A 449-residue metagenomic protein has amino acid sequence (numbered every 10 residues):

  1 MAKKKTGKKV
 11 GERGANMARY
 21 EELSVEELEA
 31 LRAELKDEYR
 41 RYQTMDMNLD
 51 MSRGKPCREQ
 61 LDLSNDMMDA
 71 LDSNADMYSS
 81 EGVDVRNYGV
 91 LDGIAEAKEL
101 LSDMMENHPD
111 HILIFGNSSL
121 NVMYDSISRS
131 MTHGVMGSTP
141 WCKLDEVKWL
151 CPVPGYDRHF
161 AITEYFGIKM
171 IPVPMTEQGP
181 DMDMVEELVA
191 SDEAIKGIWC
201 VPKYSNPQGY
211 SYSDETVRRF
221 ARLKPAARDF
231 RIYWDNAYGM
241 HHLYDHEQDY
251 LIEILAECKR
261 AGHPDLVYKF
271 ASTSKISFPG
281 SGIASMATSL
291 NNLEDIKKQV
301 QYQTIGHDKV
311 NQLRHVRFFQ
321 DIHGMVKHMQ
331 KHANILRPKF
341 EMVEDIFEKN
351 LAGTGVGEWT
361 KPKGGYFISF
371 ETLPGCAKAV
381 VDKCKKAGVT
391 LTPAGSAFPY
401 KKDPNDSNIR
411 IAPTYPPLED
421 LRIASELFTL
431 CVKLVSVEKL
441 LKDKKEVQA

Functional and structural regions predicted by a protein language model:
K3, R13-D92, S102-D103, K386-V389: N-terminal "arm"/small-domain region of PLP-dependent enzymes with the aminotransferase-like
G54-R58, S119-L120, G155-D157, Q178 (+9 more regions): Short, solvent-exposed loop/turn segments at secondary-structure junctions
M77, V83-R228, G239-G262, T429 (+1 more regions): Conserved core of the PLP fold type I
A256-R337, K349, V437-L440: Conserved core segment of the aminotransferase class I/II
Q330-E344, V356-E371: Conserved glycine-rich beta-strand-loop-beta hairpin in the small C-terminal domain of fold type I
S369-G375, L391-E426, L430-V432: Conserved PLP-binding active-site segment of the aspartate aminotransferase-like
V380-K385, S425-F428: Short amphipathic alpha-helices in soluble, non-transmembrane regions that often serve as interface/regulatory elements
